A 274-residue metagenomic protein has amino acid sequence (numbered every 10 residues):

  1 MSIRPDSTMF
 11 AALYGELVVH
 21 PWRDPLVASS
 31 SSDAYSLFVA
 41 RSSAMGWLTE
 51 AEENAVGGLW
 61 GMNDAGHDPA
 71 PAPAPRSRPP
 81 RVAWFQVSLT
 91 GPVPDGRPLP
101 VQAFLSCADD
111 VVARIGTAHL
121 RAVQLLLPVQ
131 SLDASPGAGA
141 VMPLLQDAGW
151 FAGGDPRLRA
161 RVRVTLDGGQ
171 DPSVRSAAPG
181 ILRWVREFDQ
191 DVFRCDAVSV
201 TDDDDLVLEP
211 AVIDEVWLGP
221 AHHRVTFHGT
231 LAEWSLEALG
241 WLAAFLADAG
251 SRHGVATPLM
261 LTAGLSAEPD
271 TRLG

Functional and structural regions predicted by a protein language model:
M1-A40, M45, A134-S176, R272-G274: Short, extreme N-terminal segment that most often corresponds to the first beta-strand
M1-I115: N-terminal leader/presequence regions that precede the main folded/catalytic core
L59-P75, V141-G153, A197-L218: Short amphipathic beta-strand and strand-loop transition segments with alternating hydrophobic
P73-G91, P156-G169, E215-E233: Short glycine-rich, basic-tinged beta-strand/loop micro-motifs
S106-D204: Surface-exposed beta-loop interaction hotspot
A113-F151, T226-H228, E233-G274: Acidic, proline/glycine-rich low-complexity IDRs
D171-A244: Intrinsically disordered, low-complexity segments enriched in Gly and acidic/Ser/Thr residues that form flexible
